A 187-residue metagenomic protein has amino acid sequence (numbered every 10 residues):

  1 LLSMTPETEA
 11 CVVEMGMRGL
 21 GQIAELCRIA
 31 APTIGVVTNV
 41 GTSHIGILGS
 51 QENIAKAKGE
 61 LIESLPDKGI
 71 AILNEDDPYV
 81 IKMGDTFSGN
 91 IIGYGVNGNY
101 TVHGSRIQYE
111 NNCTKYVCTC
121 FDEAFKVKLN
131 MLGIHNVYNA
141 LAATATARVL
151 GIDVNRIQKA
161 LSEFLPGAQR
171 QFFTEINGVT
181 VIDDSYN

Functional and structural regions predicted by a protein language model:
L1-T5: Conserved substrate/cofactor phosphate-moiety recognition/catalytic segment in nucleotide-dependent phosphotransferases
P6-E7, L150: Glycine-rich phosphate-binding loop signature in dinucleotide/nucleotide-binding domains
T8-L20, V181-N187: Switch II (G3) loop of P-loop NTPases
R18-I23, V137-A140: Short glycine/serine/threonine-rich phosphate/pyrophosphate-binding segments that cradle anionic phosphate groups
A31: Short, flexible loop motifs at catalytic/binding sites
I34-V181: Acidic, Mg2+-coordinating active-site environments of NTP-dependent enzymes
